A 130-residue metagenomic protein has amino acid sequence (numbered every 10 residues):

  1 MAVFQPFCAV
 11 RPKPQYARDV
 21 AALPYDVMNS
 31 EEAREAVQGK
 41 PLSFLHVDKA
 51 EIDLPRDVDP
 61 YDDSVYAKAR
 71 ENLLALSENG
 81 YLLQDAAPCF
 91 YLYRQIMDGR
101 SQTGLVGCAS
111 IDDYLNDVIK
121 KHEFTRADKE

Functional and structural regions predicted by a protein language model:
M1-K129: A cross-family signal for N-terminal binding/gating loops and helix N-caps that shape access to the active site
